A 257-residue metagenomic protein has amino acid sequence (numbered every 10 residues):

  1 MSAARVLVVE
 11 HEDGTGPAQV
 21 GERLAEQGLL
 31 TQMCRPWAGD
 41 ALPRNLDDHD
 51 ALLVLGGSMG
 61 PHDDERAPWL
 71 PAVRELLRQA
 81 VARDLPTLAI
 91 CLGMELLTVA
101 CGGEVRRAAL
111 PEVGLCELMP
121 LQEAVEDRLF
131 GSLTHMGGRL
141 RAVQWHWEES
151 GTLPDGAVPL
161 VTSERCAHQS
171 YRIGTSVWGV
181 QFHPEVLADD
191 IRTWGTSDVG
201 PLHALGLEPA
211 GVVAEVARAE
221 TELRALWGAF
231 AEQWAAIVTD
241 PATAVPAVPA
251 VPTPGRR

Functional and structural regions predicted by a protein language model:
M1-R83, H203-R257: N-terminal beta1-alpha1 cap of cysteine-dependent amidohydrolase-like domains
L7, Q32-C34, L53, L88 (+3 more regions): Hydrophobic/aromatic beta-strand patches that form the interior of the parallel beta-sheet core in alpha/beta enzyme
P17-Q19, P43, D63-E65, T98-A100 (+3 more regions): Short glycine-/acidic-enriched loop or helix-start segments at secondary-structure transitions that form or flank
R23-E26, P68-A72, V105-R106, L160-V161 (+1 more regions): Glycine-rich, phosphate-binding/catalytic loops in enzymes
H49, V54-A124: Cysteine-nucleophile active-site neighborhood
C101-D189: Pocket-forming structural segment of enzyme catalytic cores
S176-V177, Q181-V216: C-terminal helical/coil "lid" or tail adjacent to the Rossmann-like core of SAM-dependent
